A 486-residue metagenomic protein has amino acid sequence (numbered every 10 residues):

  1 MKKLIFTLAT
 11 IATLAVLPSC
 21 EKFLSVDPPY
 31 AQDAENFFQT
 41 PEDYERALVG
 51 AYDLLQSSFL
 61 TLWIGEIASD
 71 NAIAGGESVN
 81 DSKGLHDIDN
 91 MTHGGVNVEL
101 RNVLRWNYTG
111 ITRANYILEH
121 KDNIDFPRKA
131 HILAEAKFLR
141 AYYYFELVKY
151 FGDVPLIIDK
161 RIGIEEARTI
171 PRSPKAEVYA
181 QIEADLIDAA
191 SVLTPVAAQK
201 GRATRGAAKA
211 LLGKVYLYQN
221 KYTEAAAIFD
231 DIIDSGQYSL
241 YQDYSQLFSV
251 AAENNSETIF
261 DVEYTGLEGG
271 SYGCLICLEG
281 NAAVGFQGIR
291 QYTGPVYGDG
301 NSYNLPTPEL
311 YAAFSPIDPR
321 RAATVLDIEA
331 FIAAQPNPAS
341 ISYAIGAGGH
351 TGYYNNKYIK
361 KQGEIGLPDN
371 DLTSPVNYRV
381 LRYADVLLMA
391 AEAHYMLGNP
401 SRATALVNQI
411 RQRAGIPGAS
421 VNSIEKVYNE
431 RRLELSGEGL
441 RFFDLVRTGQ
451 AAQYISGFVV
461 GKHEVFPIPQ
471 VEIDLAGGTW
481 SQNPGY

Functional and structural regions predicted by a protein language model:
L17-S19: C-terminal motif of bacterial Sec signal peptides marking the signal peptidase cleavage site
E21-V79, Y179, I187-A190, R202-Y343 (+1 more regions): An aromatic- and glycine-enriched ligand-binding surface/loop that stacks and positions planar moieties
F23, P41, A72-V79, H93-N97 (+8 more regions): Long, intrinsically disordered, low-complexity segments
P41, E45-V49, D53-F59, N80-F151 (+6 more regions): Conserved, well-structured interaction surfaces
L85-D87, M91, E309-L381: Flexible, polar/acidic helix-loop-strand segments at domain edges
